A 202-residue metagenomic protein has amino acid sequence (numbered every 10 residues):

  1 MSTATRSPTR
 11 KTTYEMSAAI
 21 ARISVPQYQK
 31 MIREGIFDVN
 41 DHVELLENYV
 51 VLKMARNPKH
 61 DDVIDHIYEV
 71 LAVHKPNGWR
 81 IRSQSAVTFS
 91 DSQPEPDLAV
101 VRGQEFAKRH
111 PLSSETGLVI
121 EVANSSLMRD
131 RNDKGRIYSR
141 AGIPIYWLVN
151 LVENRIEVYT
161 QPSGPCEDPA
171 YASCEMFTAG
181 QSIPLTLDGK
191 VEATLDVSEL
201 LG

Functional and structural regions predicted by a protein language model:
M1-G202: Gly/Pro/Ser/Thr-rich low-complexity, intrinsically disordered segments predominantly at protein N-termini
